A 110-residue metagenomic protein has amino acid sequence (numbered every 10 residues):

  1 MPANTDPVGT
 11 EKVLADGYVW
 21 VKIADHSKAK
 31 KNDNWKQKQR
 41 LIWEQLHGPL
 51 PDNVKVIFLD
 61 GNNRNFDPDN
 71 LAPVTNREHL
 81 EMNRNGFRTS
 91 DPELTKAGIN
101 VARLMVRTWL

Functional and structural regions predicted by a protein language model:
M1-A29, E78-M105, W109: Secondary-structure boundary/linker elements at domain or insertion junctions
N32-M105: Short, cationic Gly/His-enriched loop motifs
